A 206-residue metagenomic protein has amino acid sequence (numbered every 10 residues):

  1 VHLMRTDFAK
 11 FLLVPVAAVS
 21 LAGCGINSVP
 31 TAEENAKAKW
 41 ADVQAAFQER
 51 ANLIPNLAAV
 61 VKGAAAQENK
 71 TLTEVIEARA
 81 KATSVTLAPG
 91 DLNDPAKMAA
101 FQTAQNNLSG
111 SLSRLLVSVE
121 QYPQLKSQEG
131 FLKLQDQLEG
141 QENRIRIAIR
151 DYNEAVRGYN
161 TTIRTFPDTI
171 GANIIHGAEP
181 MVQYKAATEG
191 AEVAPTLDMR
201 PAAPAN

Functional and structural regions predicted by a protein language model:
V1-L3: Short, Lys/Arg-enriched N-terminal segments with co-localized hydrophobic residues within the first ~10-30 amino acids
R5-N206: A helix-centric hydrophobic-segment signal that preferentially recognizes long, alpha-helical stretches used
